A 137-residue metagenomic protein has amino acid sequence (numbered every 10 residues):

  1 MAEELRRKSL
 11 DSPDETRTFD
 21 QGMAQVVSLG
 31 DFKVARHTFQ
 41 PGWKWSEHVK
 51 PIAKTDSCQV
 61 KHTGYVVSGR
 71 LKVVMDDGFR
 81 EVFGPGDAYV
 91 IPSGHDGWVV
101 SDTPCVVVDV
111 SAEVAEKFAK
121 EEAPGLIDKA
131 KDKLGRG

Functional and structural regions predicted by a protein language model:
M1-T38, S46, E122-G137: A short, N-terminal "cap"/entry segment at the start of jelly-roll beta-barrel domains of the cupin/DSBH fold
D14, M23-A24, V34, K61 (+3 more regions): Short, acidic/polar N-cap/turn motifs at the starts of alpha helices
F32, K50-D77: Glycine- and acidic-residue-biased ligand/ion/polar-headgroup-sensing regions
R36, V90-I91, D96, S101-E121: A short hydrophobic beta-strand segment most commonly corresponding to one strand of the jelly-roll/cupin
R36-S57, R80: Conserved short histidine dyad/triad with adjacent acidic residue
H37-F39, G64, Y89: Conserved GNAT-family N-acetyltransferase fold
K44-W45, G69-V74, G97: Short beta-strand segments in beta-sandwich/barrel cores
M75-H95: Short acidic-glycine-tyrosine-enriched beta hairpin
